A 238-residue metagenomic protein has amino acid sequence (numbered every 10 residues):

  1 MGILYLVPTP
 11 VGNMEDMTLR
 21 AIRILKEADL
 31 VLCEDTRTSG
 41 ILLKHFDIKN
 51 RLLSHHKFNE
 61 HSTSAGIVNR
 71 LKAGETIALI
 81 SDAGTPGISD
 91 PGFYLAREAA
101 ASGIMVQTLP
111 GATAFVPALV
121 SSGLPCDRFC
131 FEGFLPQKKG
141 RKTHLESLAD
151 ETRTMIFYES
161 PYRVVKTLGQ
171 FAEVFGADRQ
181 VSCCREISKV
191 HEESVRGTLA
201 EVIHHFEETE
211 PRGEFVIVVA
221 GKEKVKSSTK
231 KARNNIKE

Functional and structural regions predicted by a protein language model:
M1-K57: Glycine-rich, flexible N-terminal cofactor/catalytic loop recognition
I3-L4, G74-A78, T154: Loop/turn-to-beta-strand initiation segments
S54-H61, F134-P136: Conserved helicase motor
H56, S64-T113: Glycine/small-residue-rich loop that forms an oxyanion/phosphate-binding "nest" at active or ligand-binding sites
R70, G140-I156, V174, V225: A charged, well-structured terminal subsegment
Y94-E151: Class I SAM-dependent methyltransferase SAM-binding "motif I" and its flanking Rossmann-like core
T154, Y158-E238: A contiguous loop/helix-start segment that scaffolds small-molecule binding in enzyme catalytic cores
